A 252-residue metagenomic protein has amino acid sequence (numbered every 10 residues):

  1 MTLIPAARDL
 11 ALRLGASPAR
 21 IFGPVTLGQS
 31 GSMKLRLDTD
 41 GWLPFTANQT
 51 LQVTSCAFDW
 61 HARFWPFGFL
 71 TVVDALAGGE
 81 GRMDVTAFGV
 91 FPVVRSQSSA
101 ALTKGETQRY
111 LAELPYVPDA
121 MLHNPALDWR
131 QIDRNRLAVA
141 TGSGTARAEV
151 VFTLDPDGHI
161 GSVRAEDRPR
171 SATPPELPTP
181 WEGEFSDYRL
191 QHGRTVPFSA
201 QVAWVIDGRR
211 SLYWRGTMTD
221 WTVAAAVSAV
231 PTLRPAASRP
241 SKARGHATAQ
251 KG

Functional and structural regions predicted by a protein language model:
M1-P18, S186-A200: Amphipathic alpha-helical packing elements
D9-L12, A16-F91: N-terminal mature ectodomain segment of secretory-pathway/periplasmic proteins
I21-G28, V53-H61, Q131-A140, G161-S162 (+1 more regions): Short, hydrophobic/aromatic-rich segments at coil-to-beta transitions
V85-S143, E176, T232-R234: Flexible, processing/modification-adjacent segments and terminal tails in exported/periplasmic/extracellular proteins
V139-V223: Gly/Pro-enriched, hydrophobic low-complexity segments that function as extracytoplasmic propeptides/linkers
S238-S241: Serine residues within intrinsically disordered or low-complexity segments
